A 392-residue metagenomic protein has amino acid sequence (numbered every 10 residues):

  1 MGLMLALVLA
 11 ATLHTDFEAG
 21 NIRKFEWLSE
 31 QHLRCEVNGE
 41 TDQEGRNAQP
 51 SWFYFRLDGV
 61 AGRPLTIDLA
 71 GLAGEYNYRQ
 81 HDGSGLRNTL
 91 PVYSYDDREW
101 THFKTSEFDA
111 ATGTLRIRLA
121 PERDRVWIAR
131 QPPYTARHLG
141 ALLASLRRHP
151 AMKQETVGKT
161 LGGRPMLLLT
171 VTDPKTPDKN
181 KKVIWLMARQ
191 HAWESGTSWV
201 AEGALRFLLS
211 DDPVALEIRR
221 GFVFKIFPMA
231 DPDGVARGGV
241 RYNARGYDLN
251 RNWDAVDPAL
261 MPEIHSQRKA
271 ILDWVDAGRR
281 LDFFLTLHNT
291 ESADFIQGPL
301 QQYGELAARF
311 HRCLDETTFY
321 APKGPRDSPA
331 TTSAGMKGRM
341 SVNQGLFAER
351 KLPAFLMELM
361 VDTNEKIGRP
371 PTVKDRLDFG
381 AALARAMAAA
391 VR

Functional and structural regions predicted by a protein language model:
M1-A10: Sec-dependent N-terminal signal peptides
A11-E122, V126: Extreme N-terminal flexible tails
N47-Q49, A259-S266, D375-F379: Soluble or luminal CAZymes and related metallo-dependent hydrolases
G59, G71, R130-P132, T172 (+2 more regions): A mature extracytoplasmic/lumenal domain signature
S106-A151, E155-G162, T176: Extended acidic/polar, glycine-enriched regions that form or flank non-catalytic beta-rich accessory modules
I128, N250, F295-L300, G335-R392: Active-site-adjacent mobile loop/cap segments within catalytic or ligand-binding domains
K153-D173, P177-S333, L356-E358, E365: Active-site/substrate-binding loop(s) of hydrolase catalytic cores
